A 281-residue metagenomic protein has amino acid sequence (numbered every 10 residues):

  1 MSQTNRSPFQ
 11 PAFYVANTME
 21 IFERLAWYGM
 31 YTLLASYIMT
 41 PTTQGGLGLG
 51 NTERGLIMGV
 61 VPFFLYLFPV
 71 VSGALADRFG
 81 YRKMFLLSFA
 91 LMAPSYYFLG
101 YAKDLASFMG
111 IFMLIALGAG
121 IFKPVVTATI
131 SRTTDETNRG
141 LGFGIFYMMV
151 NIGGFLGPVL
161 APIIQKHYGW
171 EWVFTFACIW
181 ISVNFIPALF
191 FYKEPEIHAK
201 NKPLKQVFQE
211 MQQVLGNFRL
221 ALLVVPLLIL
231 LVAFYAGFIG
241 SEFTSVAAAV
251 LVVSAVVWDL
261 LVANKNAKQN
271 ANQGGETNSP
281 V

Functional and structural regions predicted by a protein language model:
T32-E53: Short amphipathic helix-loop junctions that connect adjacent transmembrane helices in Major Facilitator Superfamily/SLC
L56-A74: Central cavity-lining transmembrane alpha-helices of secondary-active solute carriers, predominantly the Major
G80, Y101-A106, D135: Helix-breaking motifs and short loop linkers at transmembrane-helix boundaries and internal kinks in secondary membrane
A90-D104: C-terminal ends and interior cores of transmembrane alpha-helices in multi-pass membrane transporters/permeases
I121-T134: Intracellular juxtamembrane helix-capping segments at the cytosolic ends of symmetry-related transmembrane helices
G140-V159, Q165, W180-N184: Glycine-rich segments within core transmembrane alpha-helices of 12-TM secondary carriers
E171-F190, L222-V224, T244-A255: Symmetry-related core transmembrane helices of the 12-TM Major Facilitator Superfamily/SLC fold
